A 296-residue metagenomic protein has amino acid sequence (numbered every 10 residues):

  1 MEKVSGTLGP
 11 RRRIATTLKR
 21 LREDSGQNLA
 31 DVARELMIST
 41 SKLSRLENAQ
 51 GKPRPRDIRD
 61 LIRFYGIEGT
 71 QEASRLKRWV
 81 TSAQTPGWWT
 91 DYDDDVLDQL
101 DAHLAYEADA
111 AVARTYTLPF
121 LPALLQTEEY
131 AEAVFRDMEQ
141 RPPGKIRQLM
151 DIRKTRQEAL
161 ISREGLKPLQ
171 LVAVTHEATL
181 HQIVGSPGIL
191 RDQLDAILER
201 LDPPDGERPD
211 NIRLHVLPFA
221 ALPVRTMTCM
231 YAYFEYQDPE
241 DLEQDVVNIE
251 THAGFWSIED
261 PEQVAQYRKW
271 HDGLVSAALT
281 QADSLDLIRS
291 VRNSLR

Functional and structural regions predicted by a protein language model:
E2-A15, A30-R34, N48-Q182, K269 (+1 more regions): Interdomain hinge/linker segments and adjacent boundary elements that couple functional modules
T17, N28, D57, D192 (+1 more regions): Short Gly/charged-rich anion-binding patches and loops
K19-R22: Short, amphipathic alpha-helical "recognition" segments used to contact nucleic acids or chromatin
S25-S44: Short alpha-helical DNA-recognition segment
K42-E47, W256: A ubiquitous short alpha-helical element
K167, H181-R296: C-terminal regulatory/effector modules of DNA-binding transcriptional regulators
